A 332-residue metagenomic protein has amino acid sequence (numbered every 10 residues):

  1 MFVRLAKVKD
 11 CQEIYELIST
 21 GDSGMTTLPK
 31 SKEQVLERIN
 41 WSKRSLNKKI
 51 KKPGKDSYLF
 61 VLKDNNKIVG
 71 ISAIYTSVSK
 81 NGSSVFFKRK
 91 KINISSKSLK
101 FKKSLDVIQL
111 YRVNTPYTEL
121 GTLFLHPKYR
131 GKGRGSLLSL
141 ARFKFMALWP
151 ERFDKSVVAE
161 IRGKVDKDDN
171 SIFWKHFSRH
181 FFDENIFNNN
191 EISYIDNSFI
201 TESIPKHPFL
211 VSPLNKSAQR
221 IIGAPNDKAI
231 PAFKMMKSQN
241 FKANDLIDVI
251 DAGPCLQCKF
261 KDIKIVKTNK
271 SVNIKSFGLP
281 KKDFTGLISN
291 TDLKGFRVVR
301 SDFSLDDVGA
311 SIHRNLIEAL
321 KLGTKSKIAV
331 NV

Functional and structural regions predicted by a protein language model:
F2-I14, T27: A short beta-loop-alpha structural element at the N-terminal edge of CoA-dependent acyl/N-acetyltransferase catalytic
E16-K32, S42-S45, K49-I50: Helix-loop element at the rim of GNAT/NAT acetyltransferase active sites that forms part of the acceptor-substrate
V61, K67-T76, E119: Conserved beta-strand in the GNAT
T76-T122, F181, I186-Y194: Conserved acyl-donor/pantetheine-binding loop and adjacent beta-alpha core of acyl/acetyltransferases and related
N114-L123, M146-R162, I172, Q219-G223: Conserved GNAT acetyl-CoA-binding A-motif
L125, R130-M146: Conserved acetyl-CoA-binding loop-helix of GNAT-fold acetyltransferases
F181-L287: Long, charge-rich C-terminal accessory regions
S301-K325: Short beta-strand-centered segments at strand-helix junctions
